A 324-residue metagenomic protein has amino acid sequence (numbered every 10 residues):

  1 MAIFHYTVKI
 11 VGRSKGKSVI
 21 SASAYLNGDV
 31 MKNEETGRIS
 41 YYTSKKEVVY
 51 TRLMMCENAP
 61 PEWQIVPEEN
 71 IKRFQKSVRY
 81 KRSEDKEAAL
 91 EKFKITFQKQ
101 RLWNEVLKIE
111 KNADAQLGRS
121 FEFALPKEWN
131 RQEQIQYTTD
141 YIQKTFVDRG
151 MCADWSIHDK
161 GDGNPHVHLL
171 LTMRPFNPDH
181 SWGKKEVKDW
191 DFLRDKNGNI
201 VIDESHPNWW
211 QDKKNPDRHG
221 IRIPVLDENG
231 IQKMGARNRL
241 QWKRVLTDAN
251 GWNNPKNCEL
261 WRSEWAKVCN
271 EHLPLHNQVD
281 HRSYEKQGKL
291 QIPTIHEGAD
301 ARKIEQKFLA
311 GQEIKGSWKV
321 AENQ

Functional and structural regions predicted by a protein language model:
M1-Q324: N-terminal nicking endonuclease/strand-transfer module with a His-rich metal-binding environment and a catalytic Tyr
